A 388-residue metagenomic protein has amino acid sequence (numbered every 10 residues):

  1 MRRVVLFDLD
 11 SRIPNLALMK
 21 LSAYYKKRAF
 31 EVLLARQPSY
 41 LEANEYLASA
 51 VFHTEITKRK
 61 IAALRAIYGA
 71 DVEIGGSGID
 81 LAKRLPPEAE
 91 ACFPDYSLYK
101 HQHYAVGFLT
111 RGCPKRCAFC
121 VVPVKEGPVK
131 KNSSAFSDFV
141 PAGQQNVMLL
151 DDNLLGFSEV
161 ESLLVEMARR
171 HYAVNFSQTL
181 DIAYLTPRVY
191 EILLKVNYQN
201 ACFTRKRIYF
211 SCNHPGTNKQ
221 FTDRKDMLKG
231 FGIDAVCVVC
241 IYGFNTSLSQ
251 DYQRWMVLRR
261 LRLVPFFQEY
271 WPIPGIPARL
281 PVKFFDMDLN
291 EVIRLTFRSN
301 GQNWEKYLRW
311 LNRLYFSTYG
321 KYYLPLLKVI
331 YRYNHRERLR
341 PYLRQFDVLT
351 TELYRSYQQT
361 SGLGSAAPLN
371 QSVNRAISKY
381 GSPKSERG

Functional and structural regions predicted by a protein language model:
M1-I74, I79-A82: A short, structured N-terminal alpha-helical element that caps or precedes a catalytic domain
M1-R3, A66-T110, F119-N146, S378 (+1 more regions): N-terminal [4Fe-4S]-dependent radical SAM core
L6-D10, L47-V51, V121-T222, A235-F244 (+1 more regions): Core AdoMet radical
L21, R59-L64, A135, L163 (+3 more regions): A general structural detector for well-ordered alpha-helical segments in enzyme core domains, enriched
A66-V72, Y172, I233-D234, L263: A short helix->loop->beta-strand "cap" motif at the edges of active sites that frequently abuts
R116: The −1 position to Zn-ligating cysteines in a subset of zinc-ribbon hairpins
S158-E161, R169, L349-G388: C-terminal, charge/polar-rich interaction regions
V196-R207, G216-G362: A structural motif corresponding to the C-terminal lobe/cap of the Radical SAM core domain
